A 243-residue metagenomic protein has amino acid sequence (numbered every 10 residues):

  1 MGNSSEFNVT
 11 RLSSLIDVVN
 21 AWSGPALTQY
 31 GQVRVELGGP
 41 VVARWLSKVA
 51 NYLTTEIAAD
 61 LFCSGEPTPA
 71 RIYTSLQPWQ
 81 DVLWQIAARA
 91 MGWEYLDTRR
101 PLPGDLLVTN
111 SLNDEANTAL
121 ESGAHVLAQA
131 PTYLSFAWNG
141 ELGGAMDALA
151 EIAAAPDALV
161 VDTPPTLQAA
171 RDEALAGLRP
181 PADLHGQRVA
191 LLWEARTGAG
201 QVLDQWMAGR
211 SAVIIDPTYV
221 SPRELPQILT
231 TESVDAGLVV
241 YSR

Functional and structural regions predicted by a protein language model:
M1-F7, H125-L127, Y133-T163: Flexible, non-catalytic linker and terminal segments flanking ANL/adenylate-forming cores
M1-W22, A59-E66, E232-D235, V240-R243: Actinobacteria-biased recognition of intrinsically disordered, low-complexity terminal regions
S14-L37, A150-A176: AMP-dependent adenylate-forming
A21-G24, K48, L53-E56: N-terminal ordered "arm"
V35, Y52-W93, T98-P101, D183-G209 (+1 more regions): Conserved AMP-binding/adenylate-forming
A70-R71, L106, H125: Structural motif
E94-E121, Y133-E151, L175-R188, Y219-R243: Conserved ATP-dependent adenylate/AMP-binding module captured primarily in the ANL superfamily
